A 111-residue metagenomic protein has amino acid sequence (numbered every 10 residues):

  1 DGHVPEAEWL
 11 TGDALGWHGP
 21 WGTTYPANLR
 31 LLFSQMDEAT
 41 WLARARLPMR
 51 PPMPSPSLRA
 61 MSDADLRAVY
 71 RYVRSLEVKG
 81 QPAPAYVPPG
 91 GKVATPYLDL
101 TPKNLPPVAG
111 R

Functional and structural regions predicted by a protein language model:
D1-G22, S55-R111: Flexible coil segments in periplasmic/lumen-exposed cytochrome c-class electron-transfer proteins
T23-Q35, R46-L66: Axial heme c-ligation environment in periplasmic c-type cytochrome domains
M36-T40: Short, conserved charged micro-motifs
W41-A45: Short amphipathic alpha-helices in soluble, non-transmembrane regions that often serve as interface/regulatory elements
